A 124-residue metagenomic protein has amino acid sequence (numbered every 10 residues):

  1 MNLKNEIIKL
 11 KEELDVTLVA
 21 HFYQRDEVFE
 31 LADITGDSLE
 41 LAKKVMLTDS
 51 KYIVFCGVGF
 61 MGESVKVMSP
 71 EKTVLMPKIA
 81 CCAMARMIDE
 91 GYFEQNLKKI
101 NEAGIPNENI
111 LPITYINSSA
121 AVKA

Functional and structural regions predicted by a protein language model:
M1-A124: Active-site loop-to-helix "anion-binding N-cap" substructures in soluble metabolic enzymes
